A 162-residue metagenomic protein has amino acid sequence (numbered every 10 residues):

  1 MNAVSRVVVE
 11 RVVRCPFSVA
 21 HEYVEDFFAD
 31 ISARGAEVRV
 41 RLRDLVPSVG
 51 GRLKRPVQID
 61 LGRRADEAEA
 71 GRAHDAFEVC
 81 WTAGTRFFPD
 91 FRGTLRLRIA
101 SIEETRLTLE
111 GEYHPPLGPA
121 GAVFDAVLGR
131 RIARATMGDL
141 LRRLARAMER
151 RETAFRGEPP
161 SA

Functional and structural regions predicted by a protein language model:
M1-K54, D60: Hydrophobic ligand-binding cavity/cleft-lining segments
S5, V9, T82, A122-D125 (+1 more regions): Residue-level detector of alpha-helix boundaries and kinks
R11, L109-G111: Short, hydrophobic/aromatic-enriched beta-strand segments in well-ordered soluble domains
A20-V24, L109, L144: Hydrophobic pocket/interface hotspot
Y23, L42-R43, W81, F91-L97 (+4 more regions): Catalytic cores of nucleotide-enabled group-transfer and carboxylate-activating enzymes in metabolic and assembly-line
V24, A33, E110, A120-A122 (+1 more regions): A generic "cationic amphipathic patch" detector
S32-A36, G50-E104, E112-H114: Hydrophobic-ligand binding "helix-grip"
P115-A162: A conserved amphipathic terminal alpha-helix motif
